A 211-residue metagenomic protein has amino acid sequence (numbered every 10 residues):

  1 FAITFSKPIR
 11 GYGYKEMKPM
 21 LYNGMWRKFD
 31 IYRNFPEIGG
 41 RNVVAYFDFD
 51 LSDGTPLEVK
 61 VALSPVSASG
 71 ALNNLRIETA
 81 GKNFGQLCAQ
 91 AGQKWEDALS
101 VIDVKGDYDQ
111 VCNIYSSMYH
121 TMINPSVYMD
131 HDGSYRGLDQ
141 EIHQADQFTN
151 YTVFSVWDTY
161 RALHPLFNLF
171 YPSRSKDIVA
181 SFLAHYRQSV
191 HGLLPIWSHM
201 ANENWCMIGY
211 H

Functional and structural regions predicted by a protein language model:
F1-Y151, A184: Beta-sandwich/jelly-roll carbohydrate-recognition scaffolds of carbohydrate-active enzymes
V66-S69, N124, Y128-M129, L163-H164 (+3 more regions): Flexible loop/turn segments at secondary-structure boundaries
W95, Y119, W157, I196-M200: Tryptophan-centered motif/residue detector
D109-Q110, T149-D158, W205-Y210: Secondary-structure capping and boundary motifs in well-ordered enzyme cores
S116-M129, T152-K176: Alpha-helical support elements that line or immediately flank enzyme active sites and cofactor-binding pockets
Y135-D139, H143-Q144, R174-H211: Helix-terminus loop motifs that line ligand-binding clefts
A145-F148, T159, L163, M200-A201: Flexible glycine/proline-enriched surface loops and loop-helix/loop-strand junctions
